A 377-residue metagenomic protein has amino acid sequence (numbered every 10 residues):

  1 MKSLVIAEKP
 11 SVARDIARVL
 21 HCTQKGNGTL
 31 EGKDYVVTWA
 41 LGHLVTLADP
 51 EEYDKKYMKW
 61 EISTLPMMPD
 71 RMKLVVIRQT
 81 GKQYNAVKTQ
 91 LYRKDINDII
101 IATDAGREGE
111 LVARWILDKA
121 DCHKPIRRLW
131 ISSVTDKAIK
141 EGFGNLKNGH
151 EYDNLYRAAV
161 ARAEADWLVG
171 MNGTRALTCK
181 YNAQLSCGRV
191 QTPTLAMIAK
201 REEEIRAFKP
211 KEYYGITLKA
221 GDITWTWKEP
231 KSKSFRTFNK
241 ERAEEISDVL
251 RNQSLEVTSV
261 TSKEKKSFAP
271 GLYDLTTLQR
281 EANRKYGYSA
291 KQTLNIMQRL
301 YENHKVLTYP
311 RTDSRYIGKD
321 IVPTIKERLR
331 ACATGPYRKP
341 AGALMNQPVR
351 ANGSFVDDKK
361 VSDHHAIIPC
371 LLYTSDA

Functional and structural regions predicted by a protein language model:
M1-A163, W167: Intrinsically disordered, low-complexity regulatory segments
I6-E8, A40, A102-D104, K219 (+5 more regions): Generic beta-strand/beta-sheet core signal
V19-T23, Q90, K119-H123, G142-G149 (+10 more regions): Conserved, well-folded catalytic cores of nucleic-acid-processing and energy-transducing macromolecular machines
V36, L44-R78, T89, L185-E302 (+3 more regions): Long, highly charged, low-complexity internal segments
A138-L218: C-terminal or mid-to-C-terminal helical accessory/interaction module adjacent to the motor/catalytic core
R162-N172, F268-Y273, N295-K305, R350-H365: Core structural elements
Y288-N346: Extended, well-ordered alpha-helical scaffold/bundle regions in very large, multi-domain proteins
C370-A377: Residue-level detector of conserved catalytic or cofactor/ligand-binding positions in enzyme active sites
